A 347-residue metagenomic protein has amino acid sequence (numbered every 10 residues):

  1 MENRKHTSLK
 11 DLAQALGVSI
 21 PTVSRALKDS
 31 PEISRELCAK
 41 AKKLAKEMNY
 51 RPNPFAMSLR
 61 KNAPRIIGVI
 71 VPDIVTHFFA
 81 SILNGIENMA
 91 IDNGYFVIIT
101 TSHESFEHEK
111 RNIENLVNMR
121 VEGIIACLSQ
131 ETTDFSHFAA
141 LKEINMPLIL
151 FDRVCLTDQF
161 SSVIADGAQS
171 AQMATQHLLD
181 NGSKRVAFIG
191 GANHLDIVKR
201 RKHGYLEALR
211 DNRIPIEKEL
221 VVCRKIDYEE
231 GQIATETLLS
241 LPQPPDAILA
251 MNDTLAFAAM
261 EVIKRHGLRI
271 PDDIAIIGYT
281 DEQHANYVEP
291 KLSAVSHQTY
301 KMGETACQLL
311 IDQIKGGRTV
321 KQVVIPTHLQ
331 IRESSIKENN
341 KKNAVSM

Functional and structural regions predicted by a protein language model:
M1-R4, S8, N62-Q176, D180 (+1 more regions): Alpha-helical recognition/docking segments in bacterial nutrient-uptake and carbohydrate-utilization systems
M1-R65: N-terminal helix-turn-helix DNA-binding module of bacterial transcription factors
S19, R65, E122, K184-R185 (+1 more regions): Short acidic/polar active-site loop segments enriched in Thr and Asp
P72-S81, I99-H108, Q130, R153 (+6 more regions): Hinge/beta->alpha junction and helix N-cap segments in small-molecule ligand-binding domains
D92-N93, I144, L209-I216, L241-P244 (+1 more regions): Short helix-capping segments at alpha-helix termini
A234-M347: Flexible loop/turn connectors
